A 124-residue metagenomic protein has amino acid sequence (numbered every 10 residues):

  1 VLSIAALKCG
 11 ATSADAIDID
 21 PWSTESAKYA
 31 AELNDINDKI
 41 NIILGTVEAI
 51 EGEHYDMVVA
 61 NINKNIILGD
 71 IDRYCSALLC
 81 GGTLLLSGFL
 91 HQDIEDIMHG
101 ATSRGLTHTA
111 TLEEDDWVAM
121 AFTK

Functional and structural regions predicted by a protein language model:
V1-V47, E51: Conserved SAM/SAH cofactor-binding pocket of Class I
G10, L33-N37, S76, C80 (+1 more regions): Short helix-capping segments at alpha-helix termini
T24-E25, I67, I94: Short alpha-helix immediately C-terminal to the canonical SAM-binding loop
A27, N63, A101: Residue-level signal for inorganic ion chemistry
M57-A60: Hydrophobic beta-strand segment of the Class I
L68-T83: A short glycine-rich, Lys/Arg-flanked "PGG" loop and its adjoining helix->strand segment in the class I
L86-H91: Short strand-turn motif at the edge of the Rossmann-like AdoMet-binding core
L106-K124: Core SAM-dependent methyltransferase catalytic element
